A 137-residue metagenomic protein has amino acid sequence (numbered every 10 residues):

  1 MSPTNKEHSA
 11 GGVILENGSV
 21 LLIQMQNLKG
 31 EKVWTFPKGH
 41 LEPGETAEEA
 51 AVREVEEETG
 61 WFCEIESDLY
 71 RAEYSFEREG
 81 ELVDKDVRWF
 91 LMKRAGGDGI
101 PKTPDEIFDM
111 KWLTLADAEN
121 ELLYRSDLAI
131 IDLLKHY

Functional and structural regions predicted by a protein language model:
M1-F36: N-terminal strand-loop-strand
N17, A95, H136: Residue-level marker of positions within ordered structural domains that often coincide with functionally constrained
L21-L22, L41, L122, L134: Generic leucine side-chain signal with a strong bias for well-ordered alpha-helical environments
L41-S67, A72-A129: Unchanged
I130-Y137: A small-molecule sensor/coupling module
